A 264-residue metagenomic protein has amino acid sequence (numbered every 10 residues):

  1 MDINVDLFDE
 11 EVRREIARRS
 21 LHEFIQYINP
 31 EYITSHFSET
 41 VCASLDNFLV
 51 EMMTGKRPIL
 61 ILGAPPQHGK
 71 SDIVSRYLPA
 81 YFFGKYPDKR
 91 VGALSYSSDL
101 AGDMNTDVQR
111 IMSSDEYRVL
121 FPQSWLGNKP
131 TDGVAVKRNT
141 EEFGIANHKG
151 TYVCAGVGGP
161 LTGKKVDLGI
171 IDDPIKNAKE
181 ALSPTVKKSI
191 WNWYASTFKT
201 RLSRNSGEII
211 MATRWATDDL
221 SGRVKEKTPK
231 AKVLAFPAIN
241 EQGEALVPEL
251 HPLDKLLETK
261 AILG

Functional and structural regions predicted by a protein language model:
M1-P58: N-terminal accessory segments
A43-D46, D72-G84, D172: Contiguous, well-ordered alpha-helical segments that form the cores/surfaces of helical PPI scaffolds
K56-Y77: Walker A/P-loop
I59-I61, R90-G92, T151, L168 (+1 more regions): Residue-level preference for the first positions of well-ordered beta-strands
Y81-R90, S113-E116: Post-Walker A helix-loop "phosphate-sensing" segment adjacent to the P-loop in P-loop NTPases
L94-G158: Conserved nucleotide-state-sensing and coupling region of NTP-binding domains
K137-T197: Conserved RecA-like ASCE ATPase "motif II neighborhood" in helicase/translocase motors
K179-G264: Non-catalytic, compositionally simple segments
